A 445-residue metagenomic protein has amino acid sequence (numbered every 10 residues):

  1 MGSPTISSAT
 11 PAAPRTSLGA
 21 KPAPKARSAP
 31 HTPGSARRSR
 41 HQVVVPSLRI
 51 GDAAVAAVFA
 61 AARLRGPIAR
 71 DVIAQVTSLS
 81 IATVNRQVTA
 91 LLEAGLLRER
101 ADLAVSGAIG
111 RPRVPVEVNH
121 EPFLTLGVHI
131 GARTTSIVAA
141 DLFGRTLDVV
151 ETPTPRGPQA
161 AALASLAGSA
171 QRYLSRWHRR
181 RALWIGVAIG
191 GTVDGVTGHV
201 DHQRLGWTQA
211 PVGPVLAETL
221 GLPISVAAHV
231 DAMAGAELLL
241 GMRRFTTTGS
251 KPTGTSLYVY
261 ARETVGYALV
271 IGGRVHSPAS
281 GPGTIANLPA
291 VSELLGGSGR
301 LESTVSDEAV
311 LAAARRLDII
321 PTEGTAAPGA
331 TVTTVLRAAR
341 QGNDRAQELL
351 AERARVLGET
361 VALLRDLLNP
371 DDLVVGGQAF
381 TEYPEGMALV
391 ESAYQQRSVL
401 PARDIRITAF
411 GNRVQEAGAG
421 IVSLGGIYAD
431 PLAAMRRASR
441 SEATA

Functional and structural regions predicted by a protein language model:
G2-L103, G107-V150, P155, Q159-S175 (+2 more regions): ATP-binding/phosphotransfer module of carbohydrate and carboxylate kinases, centering on a glycine-rich
I73, T146, E151-T255, E385-Q396: Glycine-rich phosphate-binding loop and adjoining helix at the ATP-binding site of ATP-dependent phosphoryl-transfer
D102, E151, L205, S280-G281 (+1 more regions): Short clusters of small/polar residues that mark proteolytic maturation junctions
P115, T125-H129, A182-G186, S256-Y260 (+1 more regions): Short glycine-aspartate micro-motif
D141, G195, V270: Short, acidic, Ser/Thr-enriched surface-loop or helix-capping motifs
I189, A261-E263, D372, G377-Q378: Short secondary-structure boundary segments
P214, P278-V291, M387, E391-S398: Acidic-glycine-rich active-site phosphate/pyrophosphate-binding loop
P252-V305: Glycine-rich phosphate-binding loop of actin/hexokinase-like ATP-binding domains
